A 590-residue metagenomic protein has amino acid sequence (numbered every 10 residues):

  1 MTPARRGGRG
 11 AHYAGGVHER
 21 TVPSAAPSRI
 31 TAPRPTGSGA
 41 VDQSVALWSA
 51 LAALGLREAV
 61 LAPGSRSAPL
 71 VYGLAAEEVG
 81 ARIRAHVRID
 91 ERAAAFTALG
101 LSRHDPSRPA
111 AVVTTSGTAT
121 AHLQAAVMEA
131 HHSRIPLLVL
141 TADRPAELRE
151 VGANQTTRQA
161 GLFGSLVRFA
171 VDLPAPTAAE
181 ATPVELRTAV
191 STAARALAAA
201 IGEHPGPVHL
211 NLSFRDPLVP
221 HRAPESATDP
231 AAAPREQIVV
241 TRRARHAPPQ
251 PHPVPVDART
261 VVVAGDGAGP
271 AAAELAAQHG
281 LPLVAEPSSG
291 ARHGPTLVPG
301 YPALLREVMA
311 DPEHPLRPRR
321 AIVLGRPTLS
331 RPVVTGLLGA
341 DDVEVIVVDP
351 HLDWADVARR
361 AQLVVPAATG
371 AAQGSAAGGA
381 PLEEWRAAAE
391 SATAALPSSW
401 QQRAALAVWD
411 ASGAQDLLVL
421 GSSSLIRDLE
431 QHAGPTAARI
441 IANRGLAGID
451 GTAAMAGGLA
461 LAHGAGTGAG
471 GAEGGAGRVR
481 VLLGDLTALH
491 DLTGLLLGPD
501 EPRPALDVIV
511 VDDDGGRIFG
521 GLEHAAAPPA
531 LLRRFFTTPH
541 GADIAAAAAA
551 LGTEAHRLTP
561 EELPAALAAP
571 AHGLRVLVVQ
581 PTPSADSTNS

Functional and structural regions predicted by a protein language model:
E19-P23, P27-G37, L173, G325 (+2 more regions): Phosphate/pyrophosphate-binding active-site segments
E19-V22, G161, H204-A247, A565-S590: Glycine/aspartate-rich loop-and-adjacent alpha/beta segment that forms the canonical ThDP
G37-M128: N-terminal cofactor/phosphate-binding cores enriched in small/glycine residues, especially glycine-rich loops such as
S44-W48, A52, S65-V71, E383-A476 (+1 more regions): Active-site diphosphate/adenylate-binding microenvironment
R57-L61, R82-H86, H104-R144, P318-G325 (+2 more regions): A short, small-residue-rich loop immediately preceding and capping a beta-strand
R103-H104, A121-H122, P248-V254, V261-V357 (+6 more regions): Glycine-rich, anion-gripping cofactor-binding loops and their flanking helix/strand elements in enzyme active sites
E129, L140, E147-A160, A433-S590: Thiamine diphosphate
T141-V190, A196, A285-A392, G498 (+1 more regions): Glycine-rich, acidic loop regions that bind phosphate or pyrophosphate groups
